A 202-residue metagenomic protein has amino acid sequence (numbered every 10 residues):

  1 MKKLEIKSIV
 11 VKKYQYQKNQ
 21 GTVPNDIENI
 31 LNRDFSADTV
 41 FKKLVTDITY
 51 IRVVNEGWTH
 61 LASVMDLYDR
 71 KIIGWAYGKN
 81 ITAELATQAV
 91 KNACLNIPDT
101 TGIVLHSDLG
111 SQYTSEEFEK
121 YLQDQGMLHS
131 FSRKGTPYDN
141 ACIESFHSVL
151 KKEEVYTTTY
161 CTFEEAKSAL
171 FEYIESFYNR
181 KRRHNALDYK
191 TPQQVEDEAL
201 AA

Functional and structural regions predicted by a protein language model:
M1, L31, D47, V64 (+10 more regions): Mobile genetic element proteins and their domesticated derivatives, centered on retroelements and DNA transposons
M1-T39, T136, T191-A199: Basic, flexible linker segments flanking DNA-binding modules in nucleic acid-interacting mobile-element proteins
K18-G21, S107-L109, S115-F118, F131-K151 (+2 more regions): RNase H-like two-metal-ion nuclease catalytic core shared by retroviral integrases and related mobile-element nucleases
I27, F41-K42, L61, T82 (+5 more regions): Hydrophobic (often cysteine-bearing) scaffold residues that line and stabilize catalytic clefts of nucleotide/cofactor
R33-I73, K79-N80: An active-site-proximal beta-strand-loop segment
K71-W75, H129-S132, Y156-T157: Short small-residue beta-strand/loop micro-motif enriched in glycine and branched aliphatics
W75-P98: Active-site beta-loop-alpha junctions of metal-dependent nucleic acid enzymes, especially the RNase H-like/DDE
Q123-M127, V149-A202: C-terminal domain-tail junction helix/linker
